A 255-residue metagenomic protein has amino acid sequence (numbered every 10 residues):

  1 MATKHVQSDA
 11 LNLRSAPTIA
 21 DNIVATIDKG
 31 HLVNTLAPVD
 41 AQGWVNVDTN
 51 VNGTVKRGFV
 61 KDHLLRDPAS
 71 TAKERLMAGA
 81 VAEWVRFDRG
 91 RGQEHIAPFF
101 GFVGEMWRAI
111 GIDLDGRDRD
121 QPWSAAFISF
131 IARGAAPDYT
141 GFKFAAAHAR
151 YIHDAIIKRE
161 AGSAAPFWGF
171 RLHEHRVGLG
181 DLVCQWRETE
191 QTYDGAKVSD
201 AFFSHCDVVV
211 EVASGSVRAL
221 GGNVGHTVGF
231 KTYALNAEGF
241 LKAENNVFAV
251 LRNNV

Functional and structural regions predicted by a protein language model:
M1-S8, A125-A161: Short beta-strand/loop turn elements enriched in aromatics
H5, D9-S15, D21, P38 (+4 more regions): Aromatic- and glycine-rich peptidoglycan recognition patches
L11, G58, W168-F170: Conserved positions within tandem-repeat grammars
A20, T26, D40, S70-K73 (+5 more regions): Solvent-exposed, acidic/flexible segments
A25-D62: SH3/SH3-like beta-barrel superfamily modules
K29, G79, G178-G180: Short, flexible surface segments
R66-F142: N-terminal capping segments
T140-H226: ...with weaker cross-activation on analogous glycine-rich loops/strands in unrelated enzymes
